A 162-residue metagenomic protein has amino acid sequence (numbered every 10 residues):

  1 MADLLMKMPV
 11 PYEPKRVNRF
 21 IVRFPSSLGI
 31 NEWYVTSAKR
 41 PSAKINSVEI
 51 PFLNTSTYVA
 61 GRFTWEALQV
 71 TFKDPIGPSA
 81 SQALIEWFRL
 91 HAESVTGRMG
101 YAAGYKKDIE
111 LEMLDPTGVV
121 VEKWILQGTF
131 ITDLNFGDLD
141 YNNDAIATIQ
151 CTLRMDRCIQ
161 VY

Functional and structural regions predicted by a protein language model:
M1-Y162: Glycine-rich, low-complexity intrinsically disordered segments
